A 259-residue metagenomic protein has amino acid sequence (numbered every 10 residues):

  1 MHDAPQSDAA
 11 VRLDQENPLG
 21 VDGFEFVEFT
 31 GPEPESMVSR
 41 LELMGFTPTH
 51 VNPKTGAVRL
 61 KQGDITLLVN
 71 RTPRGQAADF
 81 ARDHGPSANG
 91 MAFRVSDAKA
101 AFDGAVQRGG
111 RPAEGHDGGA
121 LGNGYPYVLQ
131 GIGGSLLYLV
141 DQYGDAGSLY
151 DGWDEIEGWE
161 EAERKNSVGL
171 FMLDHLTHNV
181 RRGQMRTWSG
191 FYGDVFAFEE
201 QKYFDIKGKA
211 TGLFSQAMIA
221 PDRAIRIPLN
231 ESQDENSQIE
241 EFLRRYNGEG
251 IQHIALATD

Functional and structural regions predicted by a protein language model:
H2-E157, H175, R182: An N-terminus-focused feature that recognizes amino-terminal "leader" regions
D14-Q15, A78-F80, E161-K165, E240-L243: Short beta-strand/turn micro-motifs at beta-sheet edges
V21-P32, G158-R226, S232-S237, R245-D259: Surface-exposed interaction/gating patches
G45-T47, G63-I65, P86-N89, I132 (+3 more regions): Non-transmembrane, interaction-prone segments in cytosolic or luminal domains
G75, D97, F171, S237-E240: Secondary-structure junction/capping motif
